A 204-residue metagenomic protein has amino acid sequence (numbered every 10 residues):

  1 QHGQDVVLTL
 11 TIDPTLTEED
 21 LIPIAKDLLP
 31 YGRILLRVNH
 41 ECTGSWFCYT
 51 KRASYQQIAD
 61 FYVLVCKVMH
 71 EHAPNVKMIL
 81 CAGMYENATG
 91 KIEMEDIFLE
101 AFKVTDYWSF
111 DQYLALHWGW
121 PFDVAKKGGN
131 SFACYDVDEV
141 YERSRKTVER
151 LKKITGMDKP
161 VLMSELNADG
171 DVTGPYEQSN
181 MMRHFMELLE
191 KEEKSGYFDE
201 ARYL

Functional and structural regions predicted by a protein language model:
Q1, T11-L21, M84-I92, L116-G119 (+2 more regions): Acidic-and-aromatic substrate-binding clefts and catalytic sites of carbohydrate-active enzymes
Q1-P30, L189, E193-F198: N-terminal carbohydrate-binding/catalytic regions of secreted carbohydrate-active enzymes
D5-L10, L35-N39, K77-C81, D106-D111 (+2 more regions): Structural recognition of the beta-strand scaffold that forms the well-ordered cores of secreted hydrolase catalytic
A25-Y55, M78-Y85, M163, R202: Active-site groove signature of glycoside hydrolases
I34-L35, H40, P160-L204: Substrate-binding cleft of secreted/luminal carbohydrate-active enzymes
C42-S54, D123-A125, D171, P175 (+1 more regions): Surface-exposed, active-site-proximal loop segments in enzymatic domains
Y62, C66-M94, G156-V172, F198-L204: Aromatic-lined carbohydrate-recognition surfaces of secreted/lumenal glycan-active proteins
Y113-V172: Glycoside hydrolase catalytic-domain groove-lining segments
